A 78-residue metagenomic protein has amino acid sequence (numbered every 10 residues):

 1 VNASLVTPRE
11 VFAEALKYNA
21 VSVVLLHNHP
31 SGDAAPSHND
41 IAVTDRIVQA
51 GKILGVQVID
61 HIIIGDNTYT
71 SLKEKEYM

Functional and structural regions predicted by a protein language model:
V1-M78: Active-site-proximal loop/helix of nucleotide/amide-processing enzymes and allied scaffolds
